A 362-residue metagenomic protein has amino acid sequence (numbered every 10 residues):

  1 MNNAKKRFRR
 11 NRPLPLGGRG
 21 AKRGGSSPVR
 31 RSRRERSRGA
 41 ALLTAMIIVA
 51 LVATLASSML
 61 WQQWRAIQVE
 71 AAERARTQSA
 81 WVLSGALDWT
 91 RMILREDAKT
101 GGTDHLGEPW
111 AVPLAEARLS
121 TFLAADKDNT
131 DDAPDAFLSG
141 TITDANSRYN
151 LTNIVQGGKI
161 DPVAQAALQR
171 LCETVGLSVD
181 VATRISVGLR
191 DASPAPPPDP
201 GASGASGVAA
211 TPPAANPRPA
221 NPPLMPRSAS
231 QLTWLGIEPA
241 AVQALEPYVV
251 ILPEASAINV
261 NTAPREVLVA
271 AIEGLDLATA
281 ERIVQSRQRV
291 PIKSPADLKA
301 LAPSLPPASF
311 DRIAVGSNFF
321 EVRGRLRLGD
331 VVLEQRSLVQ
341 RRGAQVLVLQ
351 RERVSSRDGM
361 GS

Functional and structural regions predicted by a protein language model:
N2-N11, R38-S362: Compositionally biased linear targeting/interaction segments
P13-L16: Leucine-biased recognition of intrinsically disordered, low-complexity hydrophobic segments
R19, R23-G25, R31-A45: Glycine-centered recognition micro-motifs in short, flexible terminal segments and loops
